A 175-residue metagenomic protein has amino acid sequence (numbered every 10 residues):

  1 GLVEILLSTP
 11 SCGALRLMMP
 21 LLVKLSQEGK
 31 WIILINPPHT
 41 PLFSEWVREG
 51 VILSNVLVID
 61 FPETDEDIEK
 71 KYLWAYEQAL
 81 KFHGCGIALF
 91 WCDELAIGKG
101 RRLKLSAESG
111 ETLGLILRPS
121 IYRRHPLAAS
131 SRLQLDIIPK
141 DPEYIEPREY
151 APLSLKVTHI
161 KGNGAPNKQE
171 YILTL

Functional and structural regions predicted by a protein language model:
G1-L175: N-terminal regions of ATP-driven nucleic-acid and macromolecular assemblies, encompassing P-loop NTP-binding domains
